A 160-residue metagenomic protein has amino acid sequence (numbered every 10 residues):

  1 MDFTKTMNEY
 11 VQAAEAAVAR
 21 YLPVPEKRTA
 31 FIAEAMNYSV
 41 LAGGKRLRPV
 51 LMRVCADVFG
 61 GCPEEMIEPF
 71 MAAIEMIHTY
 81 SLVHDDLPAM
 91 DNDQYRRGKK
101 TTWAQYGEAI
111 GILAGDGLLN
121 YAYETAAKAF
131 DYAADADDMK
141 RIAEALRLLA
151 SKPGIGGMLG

Functional and structural regions predicted by a protein language model:
M1-L22: N-terminal amphipathic/basic leader segments beginning at the initiator methionine
L22, E26-G160: Mg2+-dependent prenyl diphosphate-binding active-site environment of isoprenoid biosynthetic enzymes
